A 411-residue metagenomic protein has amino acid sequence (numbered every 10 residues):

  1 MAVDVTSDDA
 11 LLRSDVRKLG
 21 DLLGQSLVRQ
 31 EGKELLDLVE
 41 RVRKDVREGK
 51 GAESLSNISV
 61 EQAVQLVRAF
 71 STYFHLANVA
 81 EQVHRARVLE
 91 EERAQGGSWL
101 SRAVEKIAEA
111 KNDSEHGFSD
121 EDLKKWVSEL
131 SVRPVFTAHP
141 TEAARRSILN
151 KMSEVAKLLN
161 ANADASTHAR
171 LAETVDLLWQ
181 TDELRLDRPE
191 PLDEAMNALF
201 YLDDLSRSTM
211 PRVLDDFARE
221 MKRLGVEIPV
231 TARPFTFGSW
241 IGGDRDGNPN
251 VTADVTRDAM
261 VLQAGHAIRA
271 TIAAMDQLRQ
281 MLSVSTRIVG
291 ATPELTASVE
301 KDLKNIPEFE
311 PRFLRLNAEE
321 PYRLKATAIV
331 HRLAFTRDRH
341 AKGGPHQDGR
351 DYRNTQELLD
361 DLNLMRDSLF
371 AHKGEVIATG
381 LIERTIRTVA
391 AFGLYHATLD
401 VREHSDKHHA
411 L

Functional and structural regions predicted by a protein language model:
M1-L411: Often metal-dependent polyanion-binding catalytic scaffolds in large enzymes
